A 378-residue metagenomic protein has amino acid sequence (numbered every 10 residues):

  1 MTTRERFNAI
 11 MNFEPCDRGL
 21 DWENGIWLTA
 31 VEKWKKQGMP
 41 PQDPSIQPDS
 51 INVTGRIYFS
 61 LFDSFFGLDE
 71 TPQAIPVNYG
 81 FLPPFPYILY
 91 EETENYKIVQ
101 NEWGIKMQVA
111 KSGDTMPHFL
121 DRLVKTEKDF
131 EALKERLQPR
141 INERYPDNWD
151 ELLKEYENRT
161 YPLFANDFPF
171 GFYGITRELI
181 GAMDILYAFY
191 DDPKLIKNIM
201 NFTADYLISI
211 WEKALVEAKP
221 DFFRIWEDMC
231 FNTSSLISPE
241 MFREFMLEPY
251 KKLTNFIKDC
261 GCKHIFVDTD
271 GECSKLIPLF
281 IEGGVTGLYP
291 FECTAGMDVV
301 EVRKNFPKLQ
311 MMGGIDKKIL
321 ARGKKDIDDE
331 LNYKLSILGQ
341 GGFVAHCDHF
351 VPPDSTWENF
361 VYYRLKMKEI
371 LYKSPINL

Functional and structural regions predicted by a protein language model:
M1-P44, E92, K97-Q100, K106-G113 (+1 more regions): Active-site loop segments of alpha/beta catalytic cores
K33-P83: Segments that shape or occlude catalytic/ligand-binding pockets
F81-K97: Short acidic, Pro/Gly- and aromatic-enriched capping/linker segments at domain boundaries
H118: Short, flexible helix-loop junctions that flank or precede catalytic/ligand sites
